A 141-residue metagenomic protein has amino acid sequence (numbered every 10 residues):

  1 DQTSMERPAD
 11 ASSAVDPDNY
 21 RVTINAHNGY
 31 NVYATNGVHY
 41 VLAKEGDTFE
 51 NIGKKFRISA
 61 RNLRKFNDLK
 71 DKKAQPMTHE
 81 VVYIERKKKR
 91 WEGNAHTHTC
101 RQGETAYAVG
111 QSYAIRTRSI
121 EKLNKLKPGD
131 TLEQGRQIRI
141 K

Functional and structural regions predicted by a protein language model:
D1-N36, T78-G93: Pro/Ala/Gly-rich low-complexity, hydrophilic intrinsically disordered segments
D1-P8, Y33-A34, K44-E45, K54-R61 (+2 more regions): Extended non-catalytic domains of envelope/secretory-pathway proteins
I24-R57, K88-A114, R118, R136-I138: Primarily a LysM-type cell-wall glycan-binding module
K44, A74-M77, R101, K127 (+1 more regions): Residue-level recognition of short, solvent-exposed, well-ordered loop/turn junctions that link secondary-structure
A60-R61, T78, R118, Q134: A compact, surface-exposed functional segment
F66-K70, R118, K122-K127: Short alpha-helix capping/helix-loop boundary micro-motifs
E80, E133-K141: Surface-exposed edge beta-strands and adjoining flexible/disordered loops or tails in beta-rich
